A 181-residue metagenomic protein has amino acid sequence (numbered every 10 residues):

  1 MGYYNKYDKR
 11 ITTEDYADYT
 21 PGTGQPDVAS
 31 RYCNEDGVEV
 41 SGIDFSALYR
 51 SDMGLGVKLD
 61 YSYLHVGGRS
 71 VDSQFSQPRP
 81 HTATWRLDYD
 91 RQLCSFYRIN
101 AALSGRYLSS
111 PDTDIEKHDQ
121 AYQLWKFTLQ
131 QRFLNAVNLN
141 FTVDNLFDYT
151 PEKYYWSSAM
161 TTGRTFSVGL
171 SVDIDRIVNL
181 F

Functional and structural regions predicted by a protein language model:
M1, E14, D72, Y155-W156: Composition- and surface-driven signal marking solvent-exposed, interaction-prone regions in large proteins
G2-Y3, G169: Short, well-ordered beta-strand segments
Y3-Y7, G24-P111: Gram-negative outer-membrane beta-barrel transporters
D8, T13-D15: A surface-exposed, glycine/aromatic-enriched loop/edge motif typical of exported proteins
P21-V28, C33, G37, I115 (+3 more regions): Hydrophobic alpha-helical segments with strong N-terminal bias
F75-F181: Conserved C-terminal beta-signal and adjacent last beta-strands/turns of outer-membrane beta-barrel proteins
